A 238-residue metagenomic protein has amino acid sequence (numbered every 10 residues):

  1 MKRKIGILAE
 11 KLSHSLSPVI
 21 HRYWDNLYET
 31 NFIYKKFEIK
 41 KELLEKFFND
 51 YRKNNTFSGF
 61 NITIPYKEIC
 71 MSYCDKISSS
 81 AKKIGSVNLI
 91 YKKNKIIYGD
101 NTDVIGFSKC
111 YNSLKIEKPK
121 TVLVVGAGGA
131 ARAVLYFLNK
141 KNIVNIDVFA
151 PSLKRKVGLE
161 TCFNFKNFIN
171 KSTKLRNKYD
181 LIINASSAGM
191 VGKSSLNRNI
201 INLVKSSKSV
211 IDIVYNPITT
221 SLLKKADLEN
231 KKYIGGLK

Functional and structural regions predicted by a protein language model:
K2-L114: Phosphate/diphosphate ligand-binding glycine-rich loop within oxidoreductases
A9, N101-V104, Y111-K115, P119-I143 (+1 more regions): Glycine-rich adenosine-cofactor-binding loop
L12-H14, S152-K154, P217: Helix N-cap at the beta1-alpha1 junction of Rossmann-like dinucleotide-binding domains, i.e., the first residues
K35, I146-D147, I234: Conserved beta-strand positions in the Rossmann-like core of class I SAM-dependent methyltransferases
I62-I69, G128-A130, S187-M190, N216: Short glycine-rich anion-binding loops that position phosphate/pyrophosphate groups of nucleotides and phosphorylated
K140-N145, E229-K232: Conserved S-adenosyl-L-methionine
I143-F163: NAD(P)-binding Rossmann-fold cofactor-contacting core
F163-G235: Rossmann-like adenosine-cofactor binding region
